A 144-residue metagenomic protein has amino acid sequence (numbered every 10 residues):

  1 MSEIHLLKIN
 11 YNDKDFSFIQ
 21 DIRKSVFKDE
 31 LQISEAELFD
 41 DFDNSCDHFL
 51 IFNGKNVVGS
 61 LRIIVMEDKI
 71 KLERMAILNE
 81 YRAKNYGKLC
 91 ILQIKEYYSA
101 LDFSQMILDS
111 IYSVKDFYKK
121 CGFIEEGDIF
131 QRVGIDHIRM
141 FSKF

Functional and structural regions predicted by a protein language model:
S2-I19: A short beta-loop-alpha structural element at the N-terminal edge of CoA-dependent acyl/N-acetyltransferase catalytic
I9, D21-S34: Helix-loop element at the rim of GNAT/NAT acetyltransferase active sites that forms part of the acceptor-substrate
E35, F42-G59: Conserved beta-hairpin
L50, N56-I64, K71-A76: Conserved beta-strand in the GNAT
V65-E73, R82, R132-H137: A conserved beta-turn-beta hairpin within the catalytic core of GNAT-like acetyltransferases that forms part
Y81, N85-Q93: Conserved acetyl-CoA pyrophosphate-binding loop and the N-cap/start of the following alpha-helix in GNAT-like
Y98-S110: Conserved GNAT acetyl-CoA-binding A-motif
I107-D109, K119, I124-R139: Conserved catalytic-core motifs of GNAT/GCN5-like acyltransferases
